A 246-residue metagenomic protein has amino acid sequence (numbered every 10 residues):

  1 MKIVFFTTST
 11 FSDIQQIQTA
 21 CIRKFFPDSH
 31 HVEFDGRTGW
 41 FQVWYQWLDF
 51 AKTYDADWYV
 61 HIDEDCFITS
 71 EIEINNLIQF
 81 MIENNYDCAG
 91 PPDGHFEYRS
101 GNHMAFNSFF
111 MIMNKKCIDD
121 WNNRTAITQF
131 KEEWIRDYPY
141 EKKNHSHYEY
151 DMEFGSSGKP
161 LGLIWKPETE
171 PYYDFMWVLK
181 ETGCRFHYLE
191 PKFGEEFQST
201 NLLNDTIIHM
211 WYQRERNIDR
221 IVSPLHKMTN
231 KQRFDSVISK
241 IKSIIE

Functional and structural regions predicted by a protein language model:
M1-W58: N-terminal anchoring/stem segment of glycosyltransferases
T10-I14, C66-T69, C117: Short acidic, S/G/P-rich loop/turn micro-motifs used as interaction or catalytic elements
F11, R37, C66, P92-F96 (+1 more regions): Short beta-alpha junction loops
A56, N84-D87, C184: Short, high-confidence coil segments that cap the C-terminus of an alpha-helix and link into the following beta-strand
D57-F67: Short beta-strand-to-loop acidic/aromatic patch adjacent to the donor-nucleotide binding site
H61, C88-P92, I112, R185-E190: A structural signal for short, well-ordered beta-strand segments and their strand-loop junctions that often border
E71-Y173: Conserved catalytic core of nucleotide-sugar-dependent glycosyltransferases
Y138-E246: C-terminal catalytic/acceptor-binding lobe
